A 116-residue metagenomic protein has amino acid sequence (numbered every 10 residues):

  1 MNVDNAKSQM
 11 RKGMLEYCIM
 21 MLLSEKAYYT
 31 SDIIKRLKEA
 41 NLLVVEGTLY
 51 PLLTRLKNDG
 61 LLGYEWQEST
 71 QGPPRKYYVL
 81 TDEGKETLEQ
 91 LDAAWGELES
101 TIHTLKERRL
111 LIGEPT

Functional and structural regions predicted by a protein language model:
M1-A6: Short, intrinsically disordered or compositionally biased N-terminal tails of bacterial proteins
K7-T48, Q67: N-terminal helix-turn-helix DNA-binding core of bacterial DNA-binding proteins
C18-M21, T54, E89: A cross-family signal for key residues in well-ordered alpha-helices that form functional helical elements
L49-P51, R55-L56: Basic amphipathic alpha-helical segments that dock to polyanions
G60: Glycine-centered, phosphate/nucleic-acid-interacting loop/turn motifs that mediate DNA/RNA or nucleotide
T70, P74-D92: Basic, amphipathic "hinge/linker" alpha-helix immediately C-terminal to the N-terminal HTH DNA-binding motif
E86-T116: Amphipathic alpha-helical dimerization/coiled-coil segments that flank or bridge DNA-binding/regulatory modules
